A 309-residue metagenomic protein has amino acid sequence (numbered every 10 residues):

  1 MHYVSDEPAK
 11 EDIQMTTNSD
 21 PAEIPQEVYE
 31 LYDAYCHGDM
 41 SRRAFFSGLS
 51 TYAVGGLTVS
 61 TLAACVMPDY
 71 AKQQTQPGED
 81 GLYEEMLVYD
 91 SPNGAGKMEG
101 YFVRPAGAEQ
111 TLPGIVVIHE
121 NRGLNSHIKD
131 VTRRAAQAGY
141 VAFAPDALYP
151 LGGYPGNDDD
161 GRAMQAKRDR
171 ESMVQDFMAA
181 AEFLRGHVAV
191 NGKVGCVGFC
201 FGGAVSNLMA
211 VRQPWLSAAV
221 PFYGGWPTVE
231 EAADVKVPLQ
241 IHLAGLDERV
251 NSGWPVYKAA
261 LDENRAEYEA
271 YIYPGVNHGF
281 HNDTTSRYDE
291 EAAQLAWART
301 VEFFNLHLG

Functional and structural regions predicted by a protein language model:
M1-A44: N-terminal secretory signal peptides
Y29, D33, G38, R42-M67: N-terminal export signals
Y70-A108: N-terminal cap/lid segment of alpha/beta-hydrolase-fold proteins
T111-E120: Short beta-strand element of the alpha/beta-hydrolase
L148-E171, G279-T284: Cap/lid segment of the alpha/beta-hydrolase catalytic domain
D158-V197, H307-L308: Gly/Ser-rich "nucleophile elbow"/oxyanion-hole loop immediately N-terminal to the catalytic nucleophile in hydrolases
A179-K236: Primarily recognizes the serine-hydrolase "nucleophile elbow" in alpha/beta-hydrolase and SGNH/GDSL folds
I241-L243: Short beta-strand/loop motif that positions the catalytic acidic residue of the alpha/beta-hydrolase fold
